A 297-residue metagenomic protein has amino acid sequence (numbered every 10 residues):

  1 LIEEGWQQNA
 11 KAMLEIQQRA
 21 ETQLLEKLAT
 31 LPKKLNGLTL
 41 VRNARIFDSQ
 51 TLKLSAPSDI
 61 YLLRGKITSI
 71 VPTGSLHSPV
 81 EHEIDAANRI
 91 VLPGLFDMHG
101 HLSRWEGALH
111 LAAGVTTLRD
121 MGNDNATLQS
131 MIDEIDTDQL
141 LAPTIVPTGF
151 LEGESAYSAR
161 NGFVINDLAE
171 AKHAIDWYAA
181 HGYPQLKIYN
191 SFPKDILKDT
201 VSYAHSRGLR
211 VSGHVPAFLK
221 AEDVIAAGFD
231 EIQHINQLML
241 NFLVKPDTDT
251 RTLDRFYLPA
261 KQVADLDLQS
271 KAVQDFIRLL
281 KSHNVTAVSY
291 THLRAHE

Functional and structural regions predicted by a protein language model:
L1-L28: Acidic, serine/threonine-rich low-complexity disordered tracts
T30-T39, H77, I90: N-terminal helix-cap/turn-to-beta initiation motif at the start of protein domains
N43-A44, G65, A204: Solvent-exposed loop/turn tips at the surfaces of repeat/solenoid architectures
T51-L92: Histidine-rich, glycine-flanked metal-binding segment
A86-L92, L102, E106-P216, K220-D223 (+3 more regions): Divalent-metal coordination cores built from histidine and acidic residues
T291-E297: Conserved small/polar residues in nucleotide/adenosyl-binding loops
